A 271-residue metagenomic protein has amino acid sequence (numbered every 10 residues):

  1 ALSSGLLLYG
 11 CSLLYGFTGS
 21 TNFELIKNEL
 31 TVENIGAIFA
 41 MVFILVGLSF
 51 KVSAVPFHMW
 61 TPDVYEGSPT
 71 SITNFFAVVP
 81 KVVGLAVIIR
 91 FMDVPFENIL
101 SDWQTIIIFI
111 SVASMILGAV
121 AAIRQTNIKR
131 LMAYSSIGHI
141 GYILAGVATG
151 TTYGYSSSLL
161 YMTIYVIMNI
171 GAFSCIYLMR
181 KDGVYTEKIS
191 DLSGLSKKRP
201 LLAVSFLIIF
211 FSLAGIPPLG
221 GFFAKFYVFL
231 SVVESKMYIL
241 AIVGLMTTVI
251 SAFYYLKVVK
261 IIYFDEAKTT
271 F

Functional and structural regions predicted by a protein language model:
A1-F271: Alpha-helical transmembrane segments of multi-pass membrane proteins predominantly involved in bioenergetics
